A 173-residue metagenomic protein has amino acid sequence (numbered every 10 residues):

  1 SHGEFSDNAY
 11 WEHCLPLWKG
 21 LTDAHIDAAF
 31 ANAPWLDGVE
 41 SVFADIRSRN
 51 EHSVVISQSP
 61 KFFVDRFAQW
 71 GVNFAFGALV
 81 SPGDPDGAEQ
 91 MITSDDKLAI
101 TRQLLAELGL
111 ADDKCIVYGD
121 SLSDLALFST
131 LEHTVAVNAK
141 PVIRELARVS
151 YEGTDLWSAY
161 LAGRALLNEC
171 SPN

Functional and structural regions predicted by a protein language model:
S1-S48, H52: A metal-dependent, Asp-based hydrolase signature
F30-N173: C-terminal cap/substrate-recognition subdomain and adjoining C-terminal extension of metal-dependent phosphatase-like
